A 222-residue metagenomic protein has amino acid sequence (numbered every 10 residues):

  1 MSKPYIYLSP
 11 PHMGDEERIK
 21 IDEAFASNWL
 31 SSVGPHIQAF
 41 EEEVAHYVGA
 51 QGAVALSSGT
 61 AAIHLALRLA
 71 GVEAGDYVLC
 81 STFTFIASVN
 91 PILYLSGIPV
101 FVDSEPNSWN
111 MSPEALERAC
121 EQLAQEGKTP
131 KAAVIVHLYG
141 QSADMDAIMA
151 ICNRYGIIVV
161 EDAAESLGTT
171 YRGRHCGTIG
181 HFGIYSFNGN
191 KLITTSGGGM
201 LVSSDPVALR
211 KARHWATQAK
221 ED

Functional and structural regions predicted by a protein language model:
M1-L30: N-terminal "arm"/small-domain region of PLP-dependent enzymes with the aminotransferase-like
L30-Y77, P91-L93, F101-D103, Q125 (+2 more regions): Phosphate-binding glycine-rich loop
V54, L79, V100, V159-V160 (+1 more regions): Structural detector of well-ordered beta-strand residues that form the stable sheet scaffold of enzyme domains
L69, T170, A212-W215: Residue-level signal for well-ordered alpha-helical positions
T84-V89: Conserved coil-to-alpha-helix start sites within the AMP-binding
S96: Structured binding elements
N107-T195, M200-V207: Active-site phosphate-binding strand-loop segment of PLP-dependent enzymes
V207-D222: Active-site C-terminal subdomain of aminotransferase-like
